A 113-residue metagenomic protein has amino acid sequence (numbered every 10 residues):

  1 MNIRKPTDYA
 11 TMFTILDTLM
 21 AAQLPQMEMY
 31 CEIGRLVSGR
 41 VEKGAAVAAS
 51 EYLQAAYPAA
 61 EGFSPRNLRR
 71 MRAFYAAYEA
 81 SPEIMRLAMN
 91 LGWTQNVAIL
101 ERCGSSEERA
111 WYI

Functional and structural regions predicted by a protein language model:
M1-I113: Basic, low-complexity intrinsically disordered segments
